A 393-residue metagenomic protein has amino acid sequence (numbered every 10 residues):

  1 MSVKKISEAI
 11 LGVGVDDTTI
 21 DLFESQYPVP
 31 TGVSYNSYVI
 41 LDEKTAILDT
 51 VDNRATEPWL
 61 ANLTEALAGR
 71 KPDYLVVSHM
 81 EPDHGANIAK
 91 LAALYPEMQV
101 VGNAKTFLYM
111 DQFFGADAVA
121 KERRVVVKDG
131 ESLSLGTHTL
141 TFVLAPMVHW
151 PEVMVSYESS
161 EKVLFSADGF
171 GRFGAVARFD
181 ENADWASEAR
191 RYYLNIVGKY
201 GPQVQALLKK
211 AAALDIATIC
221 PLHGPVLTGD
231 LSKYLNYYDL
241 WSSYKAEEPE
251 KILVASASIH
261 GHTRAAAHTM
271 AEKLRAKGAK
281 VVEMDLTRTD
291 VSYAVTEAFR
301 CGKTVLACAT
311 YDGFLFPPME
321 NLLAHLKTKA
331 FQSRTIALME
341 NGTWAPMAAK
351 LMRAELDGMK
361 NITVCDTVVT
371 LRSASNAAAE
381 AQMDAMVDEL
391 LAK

Functional and structural regions predicted by a protein language model:
V3-E65, V155-E158, K162-F165, T263: Conserved beta-strand hairpin/beta-sheet module of binuclear metal-dependent hydrolase folds, prominently
K4-E8, G102-V153, Y200-A206: Metallo-beta-lactamase
V39, V155-Y192, V197-C220, G229-S256: Metal-dependent phosphodiesterase/nuclease catalytic metal-binding core
E43, R54-V101: Active-site metal-binding motif and surrounding structural segment of the metallo-beta-lactamase
L48-T50, P72-M80, Q99-N103, L164-D168 (+1 more regions): Active-site neighborhood of phospho(di)ester-bond hydrolases with catalytic His/Asp-centered motifs
N87, D290-A294: Short acidic active-site motifs
V176-D180, D184-I219, H223-V226, T269-M284 (+1 more regions): FMN-binding flavodoxin-like domain, especially the glycine-rich phosphate-binding loop
A255-K277: Short, charged N-terminal beta->alpha structural module
